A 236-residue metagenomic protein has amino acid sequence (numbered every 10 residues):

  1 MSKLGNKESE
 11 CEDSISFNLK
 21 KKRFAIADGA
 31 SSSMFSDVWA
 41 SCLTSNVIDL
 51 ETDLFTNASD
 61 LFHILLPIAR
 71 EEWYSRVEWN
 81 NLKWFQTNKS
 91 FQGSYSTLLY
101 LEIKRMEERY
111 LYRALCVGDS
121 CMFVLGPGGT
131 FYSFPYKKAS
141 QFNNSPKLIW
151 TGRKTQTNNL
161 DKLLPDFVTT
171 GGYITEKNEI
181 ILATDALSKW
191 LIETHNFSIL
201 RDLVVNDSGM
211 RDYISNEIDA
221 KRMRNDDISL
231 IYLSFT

Functional and structural regions predicted by a protein language model:
M1-T236: PP2C/PPM-type serine/threonine phosphatase catalytic domain
